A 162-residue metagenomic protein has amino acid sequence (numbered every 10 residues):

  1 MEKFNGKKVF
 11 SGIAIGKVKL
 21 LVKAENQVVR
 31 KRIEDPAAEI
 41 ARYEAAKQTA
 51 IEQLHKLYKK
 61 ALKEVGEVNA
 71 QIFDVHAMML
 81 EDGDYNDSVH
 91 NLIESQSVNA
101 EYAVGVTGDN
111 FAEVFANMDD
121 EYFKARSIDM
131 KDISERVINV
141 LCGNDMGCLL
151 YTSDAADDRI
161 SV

Functional and structural regions predicted by a protein language model:
M1-S153, R159: Non-catalytic, soluble scaffold/interaction modules
